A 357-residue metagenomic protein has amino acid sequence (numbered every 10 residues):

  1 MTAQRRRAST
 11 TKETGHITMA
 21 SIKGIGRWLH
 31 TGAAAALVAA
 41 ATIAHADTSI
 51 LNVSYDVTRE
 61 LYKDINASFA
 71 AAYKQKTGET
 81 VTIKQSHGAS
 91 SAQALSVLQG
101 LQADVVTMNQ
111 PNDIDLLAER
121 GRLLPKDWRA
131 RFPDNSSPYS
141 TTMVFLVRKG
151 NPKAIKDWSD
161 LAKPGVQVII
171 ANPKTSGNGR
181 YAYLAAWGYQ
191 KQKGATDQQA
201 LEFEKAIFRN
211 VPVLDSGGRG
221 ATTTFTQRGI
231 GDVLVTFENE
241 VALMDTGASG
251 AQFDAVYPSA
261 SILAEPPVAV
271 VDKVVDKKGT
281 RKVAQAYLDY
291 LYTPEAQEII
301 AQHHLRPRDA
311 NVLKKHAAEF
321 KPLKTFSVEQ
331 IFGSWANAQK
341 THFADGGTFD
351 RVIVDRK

Functional and structural regions predicted by a protein language model:
R5-R6, I17-A33: Bacterial N-terminal signal peptides that target proteins for export
T42-A46: Sec/Tat signal peptide C-region and signal peptidase I cleavage site
D47-S176, A317, R356: N-terminal segment of the mature folded domain
V57-D64, K174-E202: Bilobed "Venus flytrap"/periplasmic-binding protein-like clamshell domains and structurally analogous long
S137-T141, E204-F208, L214-S216, A248-R281 (+1 more regions): Periplasmic-binding protein-like
G150-K156, T175, G188-T196, V274-K282: Short helix-loop capping/hinge motifs at secondary-structure junctions, enriched in acidic/polar residues
K193-S259: Ligand-binding pocket segment of bilobal, Venus flytrap-like solute-binding proteins
V275-K357: Extracellular/periplasmic juxtamembrane helices and adjacent flexible linkers that interface with membrane partners
